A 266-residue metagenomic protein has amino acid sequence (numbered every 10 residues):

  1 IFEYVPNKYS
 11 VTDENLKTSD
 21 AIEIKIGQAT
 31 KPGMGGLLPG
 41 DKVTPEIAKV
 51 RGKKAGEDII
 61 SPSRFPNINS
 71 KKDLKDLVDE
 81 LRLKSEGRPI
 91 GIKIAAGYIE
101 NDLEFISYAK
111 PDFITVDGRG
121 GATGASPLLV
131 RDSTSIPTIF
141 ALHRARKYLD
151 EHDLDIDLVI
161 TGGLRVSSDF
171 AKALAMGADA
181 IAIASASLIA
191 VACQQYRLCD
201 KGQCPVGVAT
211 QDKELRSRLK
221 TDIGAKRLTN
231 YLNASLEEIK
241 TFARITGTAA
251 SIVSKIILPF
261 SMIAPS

Functional and structural regions predicted by a protein language model:
I1-E80, K84-S107: Active-site-facing alpha/beta catalytic cores
N7, A29, G52, D79 (+8 more regions): Generic secondary-structure signature for well-ordered alpha-helical cores
T30-M34, H152, P205-K240: Extended, intrinsically disordered, low-complexity segments
L38, K42-P45, I60, Q194 (+3 more regions): Residue-level signal for pocket-adjacent positions within structured domains
D58-F65, L129, L219-K226: Short coil/turn segments at secondary-structure junctions
S61, F65, D169, E237-A243: Amphipathic, soluble alpha/beta structural segments
F65-R216: Glycine-rich phosphate/ribose-binding loops and adjacent secondary-structure elements that form binding surfaces
A192, L219-P259, I263-S266: C-terminal extensions of enzymes
